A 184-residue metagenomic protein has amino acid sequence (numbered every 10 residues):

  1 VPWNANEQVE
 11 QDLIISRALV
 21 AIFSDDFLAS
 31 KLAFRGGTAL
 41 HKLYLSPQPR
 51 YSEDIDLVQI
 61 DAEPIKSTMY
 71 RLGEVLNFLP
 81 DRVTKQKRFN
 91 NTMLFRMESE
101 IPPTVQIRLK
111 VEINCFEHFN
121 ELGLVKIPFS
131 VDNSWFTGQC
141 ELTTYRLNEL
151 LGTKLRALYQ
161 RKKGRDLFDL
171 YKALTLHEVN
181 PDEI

Functional and structural regions predicted by a protein language model:
P2, N6, S16-V20, F27 (+4 more regions): Catalytic cores of NTP-dependent nucleotidyl/adenyl transfer enzymes across multiple folds
E7, Q11, T68: Hydrophobic (often cysteine-bearing) scaffold residues that line and stabilize catalytic clefts of nucleotide/cofactor
Q11-A18, G36: Short N-terminal amphipathic alpha-helix/helix-capping patch enriched in small hydrophobics with frequent Ser/Thr
A18-L28, R71, V75-L79: Generic non-transmembrane alpha-helical segments
F23-I55, Q59-I60: Active-site nucleotide-donor binding segment shared across nucleotidyl transfer reactions
Y44-Q48, T68-R71, I107-L109, G123-V125: Short, conserved acidic/polar surface loops in the N-terminal third of protein domains
L45-P47, R82-Q86, R96-P102: Catalytic micro-motifs at enzyme active sites that drive phosphoryl/nucleotidyl and oxygen chemistry
Q59-M93: Metal-dependent nucleotidyltransferase catalytic core
